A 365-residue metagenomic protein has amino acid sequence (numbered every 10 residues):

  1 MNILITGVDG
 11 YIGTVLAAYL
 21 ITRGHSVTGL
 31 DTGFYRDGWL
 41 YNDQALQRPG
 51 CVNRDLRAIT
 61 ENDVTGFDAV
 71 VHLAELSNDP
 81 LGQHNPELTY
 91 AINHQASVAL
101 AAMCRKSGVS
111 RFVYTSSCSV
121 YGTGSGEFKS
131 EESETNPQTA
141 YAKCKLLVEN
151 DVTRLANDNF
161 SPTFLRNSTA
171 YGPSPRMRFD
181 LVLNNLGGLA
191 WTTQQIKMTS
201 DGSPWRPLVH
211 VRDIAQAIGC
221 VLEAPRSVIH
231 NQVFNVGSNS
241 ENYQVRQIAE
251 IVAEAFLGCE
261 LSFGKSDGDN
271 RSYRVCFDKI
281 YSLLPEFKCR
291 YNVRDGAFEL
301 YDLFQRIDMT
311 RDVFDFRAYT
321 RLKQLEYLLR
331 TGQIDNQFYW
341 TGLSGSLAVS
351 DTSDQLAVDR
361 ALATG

Functional and structural regions predicted by a protein language model:
M1-A69: N-terminal Rossmann/SDR dinucleotide-binding element
T6, L30, V70-L73, F112-C118 (+1 more regions): SDR active-site strand-loop-helix element
W39-L40, P80-E87, T123-E127, P175-R176: Conserved catalytic-core motifs of eukaryotic protein kinase domains, centered on the activation segment
L56-I92: NAD(P)H-binding glycine-rich loop region in Rossmannoid oxidoreductase-like domains and their noncatalytic homologs
V98-A140: Conserved Rossmann-fold NAD(P)-dependent oxidoreductase catalytic core, especially the SDR/UDP-sugar
C144: Active-site helix of classical SDR
N150-R206, V211-L222, E250-A255: NAD(P)-dependent short-chain dehydrogenase/reductase
Q194, T199-G365: C-terminal substrate-binding subdomain of Rossmann-fold SDR/epimerase-dehydratase oxidoreductases
